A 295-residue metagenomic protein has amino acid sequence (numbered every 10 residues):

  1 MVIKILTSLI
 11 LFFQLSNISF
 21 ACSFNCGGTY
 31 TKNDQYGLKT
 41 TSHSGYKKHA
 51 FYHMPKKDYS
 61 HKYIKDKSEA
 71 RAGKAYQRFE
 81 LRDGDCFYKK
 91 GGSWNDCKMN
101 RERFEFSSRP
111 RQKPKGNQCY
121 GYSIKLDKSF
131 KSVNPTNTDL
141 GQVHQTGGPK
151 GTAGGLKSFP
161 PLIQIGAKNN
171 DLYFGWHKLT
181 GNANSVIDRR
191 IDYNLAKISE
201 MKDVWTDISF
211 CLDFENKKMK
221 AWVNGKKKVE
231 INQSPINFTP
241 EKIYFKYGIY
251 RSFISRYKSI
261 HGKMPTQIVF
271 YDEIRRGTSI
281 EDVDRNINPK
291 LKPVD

Functional and structural regions predicted by a protein language model:
M1-A21: Classical Sec-dependent N-terminal signal peptides that target proteins to the secretory pathway
C22-T206, F210-D295: Low-complexity, Ser/Thr/Pro/Gly-rich disordered linker/stalk regions
